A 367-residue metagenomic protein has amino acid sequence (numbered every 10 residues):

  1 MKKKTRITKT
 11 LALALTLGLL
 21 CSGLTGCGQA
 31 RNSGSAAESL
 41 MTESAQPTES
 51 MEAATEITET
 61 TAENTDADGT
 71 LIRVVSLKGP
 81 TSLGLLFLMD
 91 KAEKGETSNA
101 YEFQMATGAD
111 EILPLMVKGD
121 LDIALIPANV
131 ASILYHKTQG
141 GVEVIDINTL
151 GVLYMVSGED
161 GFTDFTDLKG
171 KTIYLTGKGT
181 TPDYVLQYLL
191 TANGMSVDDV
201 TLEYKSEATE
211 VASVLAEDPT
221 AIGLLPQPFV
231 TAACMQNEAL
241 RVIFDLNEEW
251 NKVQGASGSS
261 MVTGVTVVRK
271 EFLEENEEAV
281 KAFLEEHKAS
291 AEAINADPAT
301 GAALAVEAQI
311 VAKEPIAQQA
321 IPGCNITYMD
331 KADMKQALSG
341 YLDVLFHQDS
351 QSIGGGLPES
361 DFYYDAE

Functional and structural regions predicted by a protein language model:
K2-L13: Bacterial N-terminal signal peptides that target proteins for export
A14-G23: Bacterial N-terminal signal peptides
L24-A37: Bacterial lipoprotein signal-peptidase II cleavage site
L40-E43, T48-S196, L202-Y204, A221 (+2 more regions): Short, glycine-/small- and polar/acidic-enriched structural segments that line small-molecule recognition paths
F87-M89, L153-T163, S260-A279, T327: A bilobed periplasmic-binding-protein/Venus flytrap-type ligand-binding module shared by bacterial periplasmic
N129-V130, T138, E210-L304: Pocket-lining segment of extracytoplasmic ligand-binding domains
L273-Q348: Secondary-structure end/capping motifs
S339-E367: Conserved C-terminal helix/tail region of periplasmic/extracytoplasmic solute-binding proteins
